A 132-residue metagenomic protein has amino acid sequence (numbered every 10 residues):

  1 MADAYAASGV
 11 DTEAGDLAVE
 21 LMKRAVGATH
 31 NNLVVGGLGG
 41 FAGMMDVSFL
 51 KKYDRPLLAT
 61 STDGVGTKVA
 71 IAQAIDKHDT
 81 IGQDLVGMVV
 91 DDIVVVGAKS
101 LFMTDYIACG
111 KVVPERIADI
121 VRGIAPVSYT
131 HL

Functional and structural regions predicted by a protein language model:
A2-V95: N-terminal glycine-rich phosphate/pyrophosphate-binding loops that anchor nucleotide-derived ligands and cofactors
L58, L101-I107, V121: Beta-strand segments within the central parallel beta-sheet cores of soluble alpha/beta enzyme folds
G64-G66, Y106-P114: Acidic, glycine-rich active-site loops and adjacent beta-strand->loop/helix elements that engage anionic groups
T80-Q83, P114-V121: Non-membrane alpha-helical structural segments and their capping/turn regions in soluble enzymes
I93-M103: Short, flexible active-site-proximal loops enriched in glycine and acidic residues
I124: Conserved glycine-bearing catalytic or ligand-binding loops at nucleotide- and phosphate-handling centers of large
T130-H131: Conserved small/polar residues in nucleotide/adenosyl-binding loops
